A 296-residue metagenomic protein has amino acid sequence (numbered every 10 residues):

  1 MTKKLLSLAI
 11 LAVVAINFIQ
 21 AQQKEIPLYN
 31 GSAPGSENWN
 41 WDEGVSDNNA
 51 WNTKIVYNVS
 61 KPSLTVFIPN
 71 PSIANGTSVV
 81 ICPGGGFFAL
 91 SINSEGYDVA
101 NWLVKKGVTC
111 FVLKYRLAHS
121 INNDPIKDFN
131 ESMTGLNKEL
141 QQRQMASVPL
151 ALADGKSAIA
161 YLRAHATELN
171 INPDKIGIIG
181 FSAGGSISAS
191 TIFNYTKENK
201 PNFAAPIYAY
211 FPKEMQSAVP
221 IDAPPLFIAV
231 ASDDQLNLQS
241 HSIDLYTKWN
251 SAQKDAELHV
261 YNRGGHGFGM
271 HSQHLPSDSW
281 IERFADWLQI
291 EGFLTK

Functional and structural regions predicted by a protein language model:
M1-K24: Bacterial Sec-dependent N-terminal signal peptides
Q22-S60, T65, I178, A183-G184 (+1 more regions): An N-terminal hydrophobic leader/cap segment in hydrolases
S32, S232-Q235, G264-G265: Acidic beta-to-alpha connecting loop that harbors the catalytic carboxylate
S36-W41, N49-I55, S60-S63, V79 (+2 more regions): Serine-hydrolase catalytic machinery in alpha/beta-hydrolase-like enzymes
S60-P62, P69-S78, I221-P224: Proline/glycine-enriched tight loop/beta-turn segments at coil->beta junctions that connect or precede beta-strands
S147-D222: Primarily recognizes the serine-hydrolase "nucleophile elbow" in alpha/beta-hydrolase and SGNH/GDSL folds
N202-V260: The feature captures the conserved acid-bearing segment of alpha/beta-hydrolase catalytic domains
A252-K296: C-terminal catalytic histidine-bearing segment of alpha/beta-hydrolase fold enzymes
